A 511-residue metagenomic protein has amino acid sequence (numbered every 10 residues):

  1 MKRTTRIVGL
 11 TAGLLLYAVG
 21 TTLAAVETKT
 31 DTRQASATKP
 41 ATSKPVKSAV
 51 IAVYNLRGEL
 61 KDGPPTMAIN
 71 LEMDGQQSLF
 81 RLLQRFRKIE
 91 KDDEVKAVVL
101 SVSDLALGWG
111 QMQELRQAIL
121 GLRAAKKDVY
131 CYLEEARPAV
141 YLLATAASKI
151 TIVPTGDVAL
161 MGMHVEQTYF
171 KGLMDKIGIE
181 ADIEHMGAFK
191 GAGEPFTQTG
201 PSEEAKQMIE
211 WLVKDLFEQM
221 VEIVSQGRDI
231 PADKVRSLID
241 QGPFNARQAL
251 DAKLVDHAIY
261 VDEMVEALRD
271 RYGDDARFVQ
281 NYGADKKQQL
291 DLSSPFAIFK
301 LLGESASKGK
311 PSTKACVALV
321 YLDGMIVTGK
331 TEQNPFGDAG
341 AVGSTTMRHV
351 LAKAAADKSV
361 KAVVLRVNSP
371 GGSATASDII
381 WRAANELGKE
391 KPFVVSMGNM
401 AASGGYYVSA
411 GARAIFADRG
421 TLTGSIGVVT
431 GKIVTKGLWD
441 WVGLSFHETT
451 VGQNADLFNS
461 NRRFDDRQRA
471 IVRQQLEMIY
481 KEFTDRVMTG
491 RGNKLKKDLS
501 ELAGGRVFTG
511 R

Functional and structural regions predicted by a protein language model:
M1-T11: Bacterial N-terminal signal peptides that target proteins for export
G9-T21: Bacterial N-terminal signal peptides
L23-A232, R236-P243, R269-V395, N399-N493: Small-residue-centered hinge/linker elements
T151-I152, V255-V261, F416-A417, R511: Short acidic-hydrophobic, aromatic-tinged amphipathic segments that line or gate anion-handling sites
P231-A252, H257, G490-R511: Amphipathic alpha-helical substructures
